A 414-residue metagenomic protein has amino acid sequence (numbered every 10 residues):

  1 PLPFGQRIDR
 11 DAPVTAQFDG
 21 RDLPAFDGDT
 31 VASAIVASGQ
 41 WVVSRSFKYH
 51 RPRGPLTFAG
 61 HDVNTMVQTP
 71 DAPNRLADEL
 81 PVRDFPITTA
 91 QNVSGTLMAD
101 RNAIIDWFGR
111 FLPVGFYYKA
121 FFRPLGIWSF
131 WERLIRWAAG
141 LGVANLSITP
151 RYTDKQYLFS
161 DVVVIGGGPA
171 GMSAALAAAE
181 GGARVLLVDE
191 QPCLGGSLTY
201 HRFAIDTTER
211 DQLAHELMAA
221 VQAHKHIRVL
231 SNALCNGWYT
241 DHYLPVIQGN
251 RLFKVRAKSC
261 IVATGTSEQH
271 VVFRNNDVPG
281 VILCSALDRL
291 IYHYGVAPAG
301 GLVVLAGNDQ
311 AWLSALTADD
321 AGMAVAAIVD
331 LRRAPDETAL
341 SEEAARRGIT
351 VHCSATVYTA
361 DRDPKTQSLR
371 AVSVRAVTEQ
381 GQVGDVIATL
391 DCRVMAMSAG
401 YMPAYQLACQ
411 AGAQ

Functional and structural regions predicted by a protein language model:
P1-Q414: Residues forming the flavin
